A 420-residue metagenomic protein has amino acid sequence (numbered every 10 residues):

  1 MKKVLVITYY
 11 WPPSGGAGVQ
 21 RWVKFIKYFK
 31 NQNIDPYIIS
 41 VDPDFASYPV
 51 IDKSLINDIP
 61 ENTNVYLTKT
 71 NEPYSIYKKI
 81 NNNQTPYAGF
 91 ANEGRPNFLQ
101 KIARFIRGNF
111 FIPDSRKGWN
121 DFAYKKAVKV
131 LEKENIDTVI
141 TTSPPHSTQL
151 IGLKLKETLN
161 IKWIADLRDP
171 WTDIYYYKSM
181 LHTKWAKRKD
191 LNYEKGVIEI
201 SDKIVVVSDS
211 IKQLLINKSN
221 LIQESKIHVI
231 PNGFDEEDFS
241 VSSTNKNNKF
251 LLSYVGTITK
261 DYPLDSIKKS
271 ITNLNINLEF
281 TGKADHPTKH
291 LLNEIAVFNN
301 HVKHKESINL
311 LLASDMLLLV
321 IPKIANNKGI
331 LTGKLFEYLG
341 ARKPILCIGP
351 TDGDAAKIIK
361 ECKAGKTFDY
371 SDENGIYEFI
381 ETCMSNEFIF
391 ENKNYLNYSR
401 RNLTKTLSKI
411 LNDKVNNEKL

Functional and structural regions predicted by a protein language model:
V41-D121: A conserved catalytic-core segment of Leloir-type glycosyltransferases
K125, S147-L150, K154-T158, K184-I204: Membrane-proximal helix-turn-helix segments that form the acceptor-binding/catalytic region of lipid-linked
L191, G196-K226, A356: A short, active-site helix/loop in glycosyltransferases that binds the activated sugar's phosphate group
S210, I230-G233: Carbohydrate-associated surface elements
N245-Y262, K268, L403: Conserved donor-binding/catalytic core segment of Leloir-type glycosyltransferases
Y262, K303-K305, N309-L310, L317-E337 (+2 more regions): Nucleotide-sugar-dependent
N275-G282, P287-N309: Nucleotide-activated donor-binding/catalytic signature segment of Leloir-type glycosyltransferases, i.e., the conserved
S371-Y377, S385-K414: A charged, aromatic-enriched C-terminal amphipathic alpha-helix characteristic of glycosyltransferases across folds
